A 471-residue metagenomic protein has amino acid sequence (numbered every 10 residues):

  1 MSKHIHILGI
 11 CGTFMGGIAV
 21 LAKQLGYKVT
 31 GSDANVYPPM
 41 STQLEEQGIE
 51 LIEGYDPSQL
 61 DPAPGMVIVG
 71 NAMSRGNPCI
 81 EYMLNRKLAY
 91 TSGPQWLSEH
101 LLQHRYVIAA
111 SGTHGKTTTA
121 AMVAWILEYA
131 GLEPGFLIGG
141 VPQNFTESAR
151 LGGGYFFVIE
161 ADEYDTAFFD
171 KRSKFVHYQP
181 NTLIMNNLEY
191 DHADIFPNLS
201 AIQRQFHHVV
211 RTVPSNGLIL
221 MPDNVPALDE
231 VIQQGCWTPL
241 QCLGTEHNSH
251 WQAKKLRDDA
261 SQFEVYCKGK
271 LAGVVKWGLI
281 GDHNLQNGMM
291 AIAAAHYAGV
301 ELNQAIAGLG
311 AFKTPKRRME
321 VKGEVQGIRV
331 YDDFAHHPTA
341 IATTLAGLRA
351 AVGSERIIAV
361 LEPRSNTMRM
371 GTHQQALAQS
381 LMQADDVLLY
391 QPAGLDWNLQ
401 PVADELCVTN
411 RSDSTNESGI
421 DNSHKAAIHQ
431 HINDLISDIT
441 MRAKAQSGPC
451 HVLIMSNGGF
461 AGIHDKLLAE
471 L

Functional and structural regions predicted by a protein language model:
M1-V36, E45-L51, P62-V67, N85-L88 (+6 more regions): ATP-dependent carboxylate-amine ligase
S2, R105-V107, A260: Short coil/loop residues immediately preceding or within conserved phosphate-binding loops of NTP-utilizing enzyme
L21-Q24, E45, Q59-P62, N71 (+5 more regions): Phosphate-binding loop of NTP-binding sites
S32, G54, G93, L137 (+5 more regions): Generic beta-sheet signal
A34-Y37, Y55-P57, M73-S74, D223-A227 (+1 more regions): Short, polar loop motifs at secondary-structure junctions
I52-Y55, G93-S98, L137-G140, C236-D258 (+3 more regions): Beta-strand->loop->alpha-helix junctions that form or flank phosphate-binding loops in nucleotide-handling enzymes
K255-L271: Acidic-glycine-rich active-site phosphate/pyrophosphate-binding loop
